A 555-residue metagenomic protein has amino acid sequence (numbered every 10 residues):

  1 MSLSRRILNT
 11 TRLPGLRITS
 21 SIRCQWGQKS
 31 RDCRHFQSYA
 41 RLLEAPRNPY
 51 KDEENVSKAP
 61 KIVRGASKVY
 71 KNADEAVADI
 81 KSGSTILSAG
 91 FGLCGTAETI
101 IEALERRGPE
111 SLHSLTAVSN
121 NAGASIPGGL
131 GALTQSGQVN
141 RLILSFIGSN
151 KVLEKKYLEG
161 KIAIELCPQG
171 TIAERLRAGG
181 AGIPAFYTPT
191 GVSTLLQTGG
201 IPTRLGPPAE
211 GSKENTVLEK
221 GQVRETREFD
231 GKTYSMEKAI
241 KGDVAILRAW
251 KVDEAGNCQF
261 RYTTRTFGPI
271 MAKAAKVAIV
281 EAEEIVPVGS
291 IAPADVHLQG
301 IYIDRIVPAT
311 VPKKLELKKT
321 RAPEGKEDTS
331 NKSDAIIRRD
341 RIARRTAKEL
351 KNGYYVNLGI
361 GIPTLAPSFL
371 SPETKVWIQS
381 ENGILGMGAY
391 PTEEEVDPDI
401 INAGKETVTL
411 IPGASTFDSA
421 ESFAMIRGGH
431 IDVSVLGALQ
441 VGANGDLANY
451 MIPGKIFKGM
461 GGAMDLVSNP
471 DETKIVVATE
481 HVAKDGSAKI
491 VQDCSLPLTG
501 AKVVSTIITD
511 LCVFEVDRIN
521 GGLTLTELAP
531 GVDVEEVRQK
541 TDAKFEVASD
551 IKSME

Functional and structural regions predicted by a protein language model:
M1-A66: N-terminal mitochondrial targeting presequence
R47-E54, R64-K71, V77, G92-G108 (+4 more regions): Conserved phosphate- and dinucleotide-binding cores of soluble alpha/beta proteins, encompassing both enzyme active
S67-A73, S333-V356, P363, K552: Cofactor-pocket helix-loop regions in the catalytic cores of large enzyme subunits
D74-T85, L176, E349-Y354: Glycine-rich phosphate/diphosphate-binding loops that line cofactor/substrate pockets in enzymes
S84, L112-L115, N140, G353-Y354 (+1 more regions): Nucleotide donor/acceptor-binding cores
I86-A103, A343, L350, Y355-G386: N-terminal low-complexity or amphipathic/hydrophobic leaders
H113-V118, W377-E381: Beta-strand segments within the central parallel beta-sheet cores of soluble alpha/beta enzyme folds
